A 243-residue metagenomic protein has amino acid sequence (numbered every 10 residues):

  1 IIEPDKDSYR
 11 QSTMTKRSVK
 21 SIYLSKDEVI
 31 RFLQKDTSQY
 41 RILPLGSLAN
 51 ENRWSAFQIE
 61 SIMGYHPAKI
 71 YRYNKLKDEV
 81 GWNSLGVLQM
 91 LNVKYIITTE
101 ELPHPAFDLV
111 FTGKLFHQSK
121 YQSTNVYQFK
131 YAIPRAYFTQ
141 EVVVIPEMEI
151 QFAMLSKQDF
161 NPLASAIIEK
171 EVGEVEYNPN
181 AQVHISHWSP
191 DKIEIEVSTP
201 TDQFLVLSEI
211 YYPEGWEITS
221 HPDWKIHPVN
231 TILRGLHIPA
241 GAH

Functional and structural regions predicted by a protein language model:
I2-V93, V126-E174, P213, D223-W224: Extracytoplasmic/lumenal acceptor-recognition loop(s) of multi-pass membrane glycoenzymes
E28-L33, W82-L88, G113-F116, A181-H184 (+2 more regions): Generic recognition of flexible, low-complexity loop/linker segments
T37, N52, Q89-L91, K120 (+3 more regions): Short, surface-exposed loop/turn motifs at beta-strand boundaries within globular domains
L45-L48, T98-E101, I210: Structural motif
S55-I62, P105-T124: Active-site regions of enzymes building and remodeling cell-envelope glycoconjugates
M63, N161-H243: Active-site-proximal, structured, solvent-exposed surfaces of multi-pass membrane proteins that position macromolecular
V80-H117, K130: Periplasmic/luminal catalytic loop of GT-C fold multi-pass membrane glycosyltransferases that transfer sugars from
